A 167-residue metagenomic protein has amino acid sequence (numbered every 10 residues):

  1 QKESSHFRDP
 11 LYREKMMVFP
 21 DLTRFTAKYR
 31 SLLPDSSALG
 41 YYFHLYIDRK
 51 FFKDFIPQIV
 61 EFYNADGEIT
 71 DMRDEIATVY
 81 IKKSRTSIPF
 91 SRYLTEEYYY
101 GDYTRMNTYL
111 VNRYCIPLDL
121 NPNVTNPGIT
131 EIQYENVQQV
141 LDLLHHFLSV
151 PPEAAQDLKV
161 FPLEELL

Functional and structural regions predicted by a protein language model:
Q1-L167: N-terminal leader/auxiliary helical segments
